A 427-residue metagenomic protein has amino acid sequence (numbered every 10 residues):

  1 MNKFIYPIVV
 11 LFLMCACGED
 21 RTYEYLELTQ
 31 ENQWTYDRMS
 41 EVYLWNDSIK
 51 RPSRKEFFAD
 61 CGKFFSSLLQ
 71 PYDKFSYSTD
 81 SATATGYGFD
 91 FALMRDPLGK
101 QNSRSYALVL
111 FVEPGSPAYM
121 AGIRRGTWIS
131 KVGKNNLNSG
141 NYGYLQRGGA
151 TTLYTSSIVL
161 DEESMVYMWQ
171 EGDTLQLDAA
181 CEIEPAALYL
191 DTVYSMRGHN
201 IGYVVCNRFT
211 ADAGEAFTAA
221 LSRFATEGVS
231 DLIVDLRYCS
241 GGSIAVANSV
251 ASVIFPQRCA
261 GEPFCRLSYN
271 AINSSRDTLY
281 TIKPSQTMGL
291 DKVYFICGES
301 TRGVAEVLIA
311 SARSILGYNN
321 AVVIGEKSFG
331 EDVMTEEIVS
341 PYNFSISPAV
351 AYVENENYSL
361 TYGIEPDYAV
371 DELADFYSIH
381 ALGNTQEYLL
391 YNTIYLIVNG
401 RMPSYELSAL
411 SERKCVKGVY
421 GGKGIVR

Functional and structural regions predicted by a protein language model:
N2-V10: Sec-dependent signal peptide recognition, specifically the positively charged N-region followed immediately by
L13-A16: C-terminal motif of bacterial Sec signal peptides marking the signal peptidase cleavage site
G18-D231, V246, E412-R427: Flexible, low-complexity junctional segments that flank or bridge functional domains
G133, L236, G325: Short beta->alpha connector loops at strand-helix junctions that form conserved, small/polar/Pro-enriched
T155, L236, C297: Short beta-strand/turn micro-motifs composed of small residues that flank or help shape donor/cofactor-binding pockets
V204, A216-A219, R223-F224, D231 (+1 more regions): C-terminal "post-core" interaction segments
